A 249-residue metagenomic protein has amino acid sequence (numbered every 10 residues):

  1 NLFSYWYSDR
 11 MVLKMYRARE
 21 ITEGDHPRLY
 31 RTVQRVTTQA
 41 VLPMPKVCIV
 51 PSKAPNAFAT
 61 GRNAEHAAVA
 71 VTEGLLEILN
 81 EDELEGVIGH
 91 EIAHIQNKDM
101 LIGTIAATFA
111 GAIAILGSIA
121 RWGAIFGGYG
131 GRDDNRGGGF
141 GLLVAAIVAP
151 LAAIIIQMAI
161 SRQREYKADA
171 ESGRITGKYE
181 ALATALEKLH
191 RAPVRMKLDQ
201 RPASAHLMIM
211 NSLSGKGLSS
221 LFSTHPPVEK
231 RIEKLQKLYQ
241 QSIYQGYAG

Functional and structural regions predicted by a protein language model:
N1-F140, A152-G249: Polar-ligand-bearing catalytic/cofactor-coordination segments of membrane-embedded or membrane-tethered inner-membrane
L142, A146-I147: Hydrophobic alpha-helical transmembrane segments of integral membrane proteins, especially lipid-exposed positions
